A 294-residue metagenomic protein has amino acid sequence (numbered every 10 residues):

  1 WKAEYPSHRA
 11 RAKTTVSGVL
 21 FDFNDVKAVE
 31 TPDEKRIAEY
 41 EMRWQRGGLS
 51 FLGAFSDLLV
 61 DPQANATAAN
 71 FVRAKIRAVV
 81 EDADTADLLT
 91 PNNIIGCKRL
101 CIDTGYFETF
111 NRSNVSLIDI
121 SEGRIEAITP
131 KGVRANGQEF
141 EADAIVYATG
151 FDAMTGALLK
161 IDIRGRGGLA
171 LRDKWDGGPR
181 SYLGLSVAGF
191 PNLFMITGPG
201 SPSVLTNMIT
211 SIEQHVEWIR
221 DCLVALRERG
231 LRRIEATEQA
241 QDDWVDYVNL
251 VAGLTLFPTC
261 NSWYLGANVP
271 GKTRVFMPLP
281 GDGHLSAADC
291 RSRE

Functional and structural regions predicted by a protein language model:
W1-E294: N-terminal FAD-binding dinucleotide-binding subdomain shared by FAD-dependent oxidases/monooxygenases
